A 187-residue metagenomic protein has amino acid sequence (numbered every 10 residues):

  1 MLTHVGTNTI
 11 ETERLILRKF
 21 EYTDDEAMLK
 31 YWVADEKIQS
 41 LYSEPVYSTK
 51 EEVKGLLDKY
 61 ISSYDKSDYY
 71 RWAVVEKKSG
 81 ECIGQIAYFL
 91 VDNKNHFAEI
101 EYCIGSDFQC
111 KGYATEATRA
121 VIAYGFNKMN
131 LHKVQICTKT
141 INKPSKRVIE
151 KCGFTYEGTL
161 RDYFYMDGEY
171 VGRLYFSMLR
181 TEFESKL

Functional and structural regions predicted by a protein language model:
M1-A27, Y31-Q39, V75-L187: Acyl-donor (CoA/ACP) binding surface of acyl/acetyltransferases
W32, Y42, Y64-D65: Hydrophobic residues in alpha-helical segments
I38-K59: Conserved GNAT-fold acetyl-CoA-binding loop/helix
P45-T49, Y70, I141: Short, conserved alpha-helical segments within structured domains
K59-A73: A short helix-loop-beta-strand connector motif used in the catalytic cores of GNAT acetyltransferases and, in some
